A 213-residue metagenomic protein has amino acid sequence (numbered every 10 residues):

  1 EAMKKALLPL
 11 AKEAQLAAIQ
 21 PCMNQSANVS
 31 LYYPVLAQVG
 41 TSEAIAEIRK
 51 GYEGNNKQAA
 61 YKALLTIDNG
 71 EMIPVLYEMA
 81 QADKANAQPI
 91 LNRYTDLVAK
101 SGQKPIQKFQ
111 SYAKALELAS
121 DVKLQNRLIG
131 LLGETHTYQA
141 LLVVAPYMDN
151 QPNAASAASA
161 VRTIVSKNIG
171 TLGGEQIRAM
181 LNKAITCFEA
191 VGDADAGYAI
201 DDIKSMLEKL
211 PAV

Functional and structural regions predicted by a protein language model:
E1-E13, P21, N28-T41, E47-G51 (+8 more regions): Structural detector for internal amphipathic alpha-helices that build alpha-solenoid repeat scaffolds
A18: N-terminal [4Fe-4S]-dependent radical SAM core
K108, G173-I185: HEAT/HEAT-like alpha-solenoid repeats
Q151: Beta-strand-loop-alpha "switch" segments that mediate conformational coupling across diverse proteins
P211-V213: Low-complexity, glycine/serine/threonine/alanine-rich intrinsically disordered linker and propeptide segments
